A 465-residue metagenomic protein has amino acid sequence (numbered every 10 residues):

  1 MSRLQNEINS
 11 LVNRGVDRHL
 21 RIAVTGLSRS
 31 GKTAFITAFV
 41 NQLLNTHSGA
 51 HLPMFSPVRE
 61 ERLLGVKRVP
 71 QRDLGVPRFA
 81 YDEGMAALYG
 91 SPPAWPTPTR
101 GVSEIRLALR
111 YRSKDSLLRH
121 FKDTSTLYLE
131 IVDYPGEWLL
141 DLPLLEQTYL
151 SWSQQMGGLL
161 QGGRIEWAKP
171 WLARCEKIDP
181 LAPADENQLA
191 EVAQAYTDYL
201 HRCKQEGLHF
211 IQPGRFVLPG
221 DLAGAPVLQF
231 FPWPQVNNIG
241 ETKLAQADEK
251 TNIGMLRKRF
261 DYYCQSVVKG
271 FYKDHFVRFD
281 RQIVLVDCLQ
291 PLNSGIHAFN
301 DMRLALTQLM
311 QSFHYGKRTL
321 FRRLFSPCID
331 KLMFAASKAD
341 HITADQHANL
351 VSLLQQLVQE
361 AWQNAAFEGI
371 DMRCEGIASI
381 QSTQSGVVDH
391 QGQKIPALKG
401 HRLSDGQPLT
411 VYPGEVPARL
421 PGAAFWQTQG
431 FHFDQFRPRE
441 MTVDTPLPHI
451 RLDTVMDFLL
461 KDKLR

Functional and structural regions predicted by a protein language model:
L4-L11, V16, Q42-C328, T343 (+3 more regions): Switch- and interface-adjacent substructures of P-loop NTPase systems
I22-V24: Hydrophobic anchor at the beta1->P-loop junction of P-loop NTPases
L27: P-loop (Walker A) phosphate-binding loop of NTP-binding proteins
S30-K32: Conserved glycine(s) of the Walker
F35-I36: Post-Walker A alpha-helix
F39-N45, L144-Y149, F299, A348-L354 (+1 more regions): Short secondary-structure boundary/capping segments
A335-I342, E375-G386: Short, conserved secondary-structure transition motifs
H341-A366: GTPase G-domain guanine-specificity segment
